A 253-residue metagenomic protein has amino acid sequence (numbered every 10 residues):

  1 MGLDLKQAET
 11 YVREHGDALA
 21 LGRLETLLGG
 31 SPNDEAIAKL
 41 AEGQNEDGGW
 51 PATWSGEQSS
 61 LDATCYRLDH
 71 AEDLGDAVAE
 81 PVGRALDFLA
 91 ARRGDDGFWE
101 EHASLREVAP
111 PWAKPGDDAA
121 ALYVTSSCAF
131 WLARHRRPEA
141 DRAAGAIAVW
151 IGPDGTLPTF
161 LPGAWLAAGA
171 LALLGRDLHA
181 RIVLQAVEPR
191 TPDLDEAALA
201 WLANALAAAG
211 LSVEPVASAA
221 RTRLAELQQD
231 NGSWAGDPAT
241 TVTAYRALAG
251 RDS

Functional and structural regions predicted by a protein language model:
M1-S253: Preference for long, amphipathic alpha-helical scaffolds in soluble/luminal domains and all-alpha bundles
